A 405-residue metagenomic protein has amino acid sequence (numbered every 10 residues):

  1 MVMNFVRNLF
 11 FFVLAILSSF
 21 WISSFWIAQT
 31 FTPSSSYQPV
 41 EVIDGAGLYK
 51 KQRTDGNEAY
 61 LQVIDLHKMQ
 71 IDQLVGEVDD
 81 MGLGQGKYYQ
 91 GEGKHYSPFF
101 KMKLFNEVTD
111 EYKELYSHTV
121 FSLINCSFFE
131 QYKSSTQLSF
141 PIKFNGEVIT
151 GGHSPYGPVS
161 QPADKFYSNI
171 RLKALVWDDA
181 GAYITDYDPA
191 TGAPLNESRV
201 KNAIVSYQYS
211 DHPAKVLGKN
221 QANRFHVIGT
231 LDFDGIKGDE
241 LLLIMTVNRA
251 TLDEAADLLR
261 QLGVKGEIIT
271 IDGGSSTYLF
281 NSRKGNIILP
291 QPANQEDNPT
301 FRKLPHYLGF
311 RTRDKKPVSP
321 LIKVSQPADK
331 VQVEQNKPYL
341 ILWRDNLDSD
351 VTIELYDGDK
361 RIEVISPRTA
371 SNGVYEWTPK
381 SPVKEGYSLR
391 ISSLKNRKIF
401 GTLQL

Functional and structural regions predicted by a protein language model:
M1-V13: N-terminal Sec-pathway targeting helices
F10-S23: Hydrophobic membrane-insertion alpha-helices, especially the h-region of bacterial N-terminal signal peptides
S24-F166, M245: Zymogen propeptides
G47-V63, L74, L195-D234: Conserved beta-alpha junction segments in alpha/beta enzyme cores
L123-C126, I268-D272: Active-site neighborhood of phospho(di)ester-bond hydrolases with catalytic His/Asp-centered motifs
N125-V216: Active-site-adjacent helix-turn-beta-strand microarchitecture at beta-sheet edges that either contains or buttresses
K133-V159, D211-T270, S276-V318: Conserved, well-ordered active-site substructure
P320-L405: Extended, solvent-exposed regions of the mature portions of secreted/cell-surface glycoproteins
